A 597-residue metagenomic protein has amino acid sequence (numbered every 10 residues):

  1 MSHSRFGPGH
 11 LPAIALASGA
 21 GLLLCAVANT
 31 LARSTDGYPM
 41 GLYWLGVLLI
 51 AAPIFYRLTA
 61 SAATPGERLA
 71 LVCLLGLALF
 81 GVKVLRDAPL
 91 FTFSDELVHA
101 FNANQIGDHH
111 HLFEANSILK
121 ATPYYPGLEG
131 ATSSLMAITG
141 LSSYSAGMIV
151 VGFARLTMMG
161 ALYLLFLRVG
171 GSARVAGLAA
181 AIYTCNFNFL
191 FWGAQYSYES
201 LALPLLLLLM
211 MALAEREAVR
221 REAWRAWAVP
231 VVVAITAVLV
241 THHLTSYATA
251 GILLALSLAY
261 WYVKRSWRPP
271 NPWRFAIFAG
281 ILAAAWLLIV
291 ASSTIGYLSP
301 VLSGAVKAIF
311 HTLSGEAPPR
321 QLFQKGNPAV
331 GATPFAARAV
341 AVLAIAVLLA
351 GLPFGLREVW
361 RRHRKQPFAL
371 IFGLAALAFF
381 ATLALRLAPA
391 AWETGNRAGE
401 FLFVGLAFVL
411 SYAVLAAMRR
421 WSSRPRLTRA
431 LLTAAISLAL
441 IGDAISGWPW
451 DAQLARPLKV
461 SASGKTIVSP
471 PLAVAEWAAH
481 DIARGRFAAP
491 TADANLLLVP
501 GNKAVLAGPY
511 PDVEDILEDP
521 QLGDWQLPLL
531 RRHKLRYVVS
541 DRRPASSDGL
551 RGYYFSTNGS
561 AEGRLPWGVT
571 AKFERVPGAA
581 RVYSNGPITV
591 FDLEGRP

Functional and structural regions predicted by a protein language model:
M1-V84, P597: Start-transfer (signal-anchor) and selected internal transmembrane alpha helices of multi-pass inner/ER membrane
G19, E199, Y412-P597: Extracytoplasmic
G41-L45, W192, E199, Y247 (+1 more regions): Hydrophobic/aromatic-rich transmembrane helices and adjacent perimembrane loops
A52-I54, S257-L258, K264, G280 (+1 more regions): Hydrophobic, aromatic-rich transmembrane alpha-helices and their immediate juxtamembrane boundary segments
L58-S61, R220-R225, K264-R274, A350-L377: Membrane-interface helix-loop-helix junctions at transmembrane boundaries of multi-pass membrane enzymes, predominantly
A60-S61, P65-L69, A78-L205, F401 (+1 more regions): Active-site lumenal/periplasmic loops and adjacent helix-entry segments of GT-C-fold, multi-pass membrane
A137, K307-R338, L383: Juxtamembrane membrane-water interface segments that cap and precede transmembrane helices
M210, W227-H243: Membrane-interface alpha helices of multi-pass inner-membrane proteins
